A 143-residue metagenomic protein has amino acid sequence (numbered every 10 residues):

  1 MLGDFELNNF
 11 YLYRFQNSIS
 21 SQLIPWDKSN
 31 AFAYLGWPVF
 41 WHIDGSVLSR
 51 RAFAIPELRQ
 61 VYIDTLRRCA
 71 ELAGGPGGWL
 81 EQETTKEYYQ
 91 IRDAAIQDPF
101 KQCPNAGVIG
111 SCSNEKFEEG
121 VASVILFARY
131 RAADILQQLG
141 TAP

Functional and structural regions predicted by a protein language model:
M1-P143: Middle-to-C-terminal accessory/interaction subdomains
